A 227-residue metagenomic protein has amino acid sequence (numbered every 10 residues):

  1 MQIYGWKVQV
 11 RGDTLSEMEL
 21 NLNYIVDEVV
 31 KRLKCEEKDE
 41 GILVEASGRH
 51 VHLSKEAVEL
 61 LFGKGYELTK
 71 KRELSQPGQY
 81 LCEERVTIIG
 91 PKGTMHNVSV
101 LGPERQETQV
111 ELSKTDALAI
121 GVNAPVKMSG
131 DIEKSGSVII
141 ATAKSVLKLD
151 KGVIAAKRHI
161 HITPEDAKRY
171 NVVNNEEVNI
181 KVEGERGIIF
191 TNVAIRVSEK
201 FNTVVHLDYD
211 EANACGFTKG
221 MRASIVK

Functional and structural regions predicted by a protein language model:
W6, G12-E37: Short, low-complexity, charged amphipathic interaction modules
E40-V51: Short amphipathic
H50-P91, H96-A143, K148-N175, N179-K181 (+1 more regions): Short beta-strand-centered segments at strand-helix junctions
G184: Acidic, glycine-rich active-site loops and adjacent beta-strand->loop/helix elements that engage anionic groups
G187-I189: Short coil-to-beta-strand transition motifs
S224-K227: C-terminal edge-of-domain segments
